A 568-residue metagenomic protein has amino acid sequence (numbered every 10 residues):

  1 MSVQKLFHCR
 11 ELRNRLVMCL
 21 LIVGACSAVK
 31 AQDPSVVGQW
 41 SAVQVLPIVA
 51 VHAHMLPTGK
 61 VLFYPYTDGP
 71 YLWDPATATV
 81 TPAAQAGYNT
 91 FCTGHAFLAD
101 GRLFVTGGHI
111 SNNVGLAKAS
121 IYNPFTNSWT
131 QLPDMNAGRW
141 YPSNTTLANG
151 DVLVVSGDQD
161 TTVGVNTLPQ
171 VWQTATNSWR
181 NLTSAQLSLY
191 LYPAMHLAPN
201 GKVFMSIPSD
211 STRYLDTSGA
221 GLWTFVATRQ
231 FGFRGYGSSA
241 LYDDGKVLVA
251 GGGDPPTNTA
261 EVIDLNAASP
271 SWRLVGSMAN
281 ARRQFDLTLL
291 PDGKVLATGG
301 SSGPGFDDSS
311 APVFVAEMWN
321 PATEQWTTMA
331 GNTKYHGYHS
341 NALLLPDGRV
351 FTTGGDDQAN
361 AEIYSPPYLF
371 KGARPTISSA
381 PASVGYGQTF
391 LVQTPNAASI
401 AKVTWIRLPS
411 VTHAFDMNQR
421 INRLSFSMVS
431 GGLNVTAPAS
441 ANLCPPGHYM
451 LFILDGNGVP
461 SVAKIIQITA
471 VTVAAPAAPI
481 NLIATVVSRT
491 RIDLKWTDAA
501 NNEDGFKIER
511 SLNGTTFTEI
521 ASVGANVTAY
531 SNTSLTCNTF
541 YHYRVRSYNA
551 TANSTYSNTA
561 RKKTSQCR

Functional and structural regions predicted by a protein language model:
M1-L12: N-terminal secretory signal peptides that target proteins for export/translocation
A31-V471: Kelch-like beta-propeller repeat domains
P446-H448, E503, N538-F540: Extracellular Ig-like/FN3 beta-sandwich strand-entry sites
G456-G458, Y548-N553: Short, solvent-exposed loop/turn segments at the edges of extracellular beta-sandwich modules
T472-N502, C537, T551-R568: Pro/Thr/Ser/Gly-rich low-complexity, intrinsically disordered linker/stalk tracts
D498-A521: Extracellular low-complexity, O-glycosylation-prone stalks/linkers
N526-S531: Short S/T/G- and acidic-enriched coil/turn segments that sit immediately N-terminal to beta-strands in beta-sandwich
N532-T551: Beta-strand-rich modules
